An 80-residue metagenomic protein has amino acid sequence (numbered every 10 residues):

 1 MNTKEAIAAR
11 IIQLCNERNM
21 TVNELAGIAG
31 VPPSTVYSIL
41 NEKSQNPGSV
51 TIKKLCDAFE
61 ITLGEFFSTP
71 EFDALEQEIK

Functional and structural regions predicted by a protein language model:
M1-M20: A short, Lys/Arg-rich alpha-helix, primarily the initiator
N16, N41, E71: Residue-level detection of the helix-turn-helix DNA-binding "recognition helix"
L25-A26: Short alpha-helical "recognition helix" segments of helix-turn-helix
V31-N46: Recognition helix of helix-turn-helix/homeodomain-like DNA-binding domains that insert into the DNA major groove
S38, F67-K80: Short, charged recognition helix plus adjacent turn of helix-turn-helix-like nucleic-acid-binding domains
K43-D57: Short, basic-rich loop-to-helix N-cap that marks the start of a DNA-contacting helix
